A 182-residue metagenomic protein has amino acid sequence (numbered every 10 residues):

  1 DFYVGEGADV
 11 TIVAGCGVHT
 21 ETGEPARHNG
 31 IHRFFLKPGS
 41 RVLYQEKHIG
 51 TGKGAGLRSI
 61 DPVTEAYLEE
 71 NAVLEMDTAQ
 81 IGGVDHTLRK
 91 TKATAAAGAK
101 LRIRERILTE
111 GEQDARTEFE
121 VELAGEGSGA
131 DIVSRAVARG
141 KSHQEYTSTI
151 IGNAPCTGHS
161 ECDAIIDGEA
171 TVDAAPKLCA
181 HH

Functional and structural regions predicted by a protein language model:
D1-H182: Conserved beta-strand/loop scaffold segments within soluble protein domains that form the structured core and edges
